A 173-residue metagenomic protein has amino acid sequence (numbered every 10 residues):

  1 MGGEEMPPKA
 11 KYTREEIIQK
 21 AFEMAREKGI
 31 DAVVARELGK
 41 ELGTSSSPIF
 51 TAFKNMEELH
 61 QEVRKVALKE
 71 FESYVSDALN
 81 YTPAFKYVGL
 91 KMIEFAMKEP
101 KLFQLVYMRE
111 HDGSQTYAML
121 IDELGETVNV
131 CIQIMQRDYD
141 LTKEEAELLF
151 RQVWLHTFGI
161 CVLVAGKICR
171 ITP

Functional and structural regions predicted by a protein language model:
M1-Y12: N-terminal intrinsically disordered/low-complexity leader segments
K11-F22, R26, D31-A32, G43 (+3 more regions): An amphipathic alpha-helix adjacent to DNA-recognition modules
G39: The alpha-helix within a helix-turn-helix
E62, V75-L102, E126, L141-K143 (+1 more regions): Hydrophobic alpha-helical connector segments
M97-A118, N129-V130, I160-R170: Amphipathic alpha-helical segments used for helix-helix packing
G113-D140, E147-R151: Amphipathic alpha-helical packing segments from all-alpha helical-bundle domains
K143-K167: Hydrophobic alpha-helical segments that form the core of small-molecule binding pockets and/or dimer interfaces
